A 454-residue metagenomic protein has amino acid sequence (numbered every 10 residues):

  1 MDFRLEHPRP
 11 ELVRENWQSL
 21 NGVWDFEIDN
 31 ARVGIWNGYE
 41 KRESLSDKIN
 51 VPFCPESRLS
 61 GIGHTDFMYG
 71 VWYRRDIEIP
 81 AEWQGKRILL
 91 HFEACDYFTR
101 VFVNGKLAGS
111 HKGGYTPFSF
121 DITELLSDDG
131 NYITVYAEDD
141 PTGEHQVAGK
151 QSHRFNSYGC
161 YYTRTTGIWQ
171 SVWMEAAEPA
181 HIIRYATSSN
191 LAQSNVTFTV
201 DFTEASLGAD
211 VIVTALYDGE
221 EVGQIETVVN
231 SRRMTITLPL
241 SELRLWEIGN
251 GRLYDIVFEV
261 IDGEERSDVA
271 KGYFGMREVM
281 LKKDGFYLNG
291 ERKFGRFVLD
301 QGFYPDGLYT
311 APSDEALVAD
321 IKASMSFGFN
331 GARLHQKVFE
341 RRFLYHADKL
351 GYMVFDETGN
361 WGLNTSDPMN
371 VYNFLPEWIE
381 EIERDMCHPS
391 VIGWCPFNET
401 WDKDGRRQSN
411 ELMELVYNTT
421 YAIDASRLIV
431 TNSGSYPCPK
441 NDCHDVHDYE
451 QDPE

Functional and structural regions predicted by a protein language model:
M1-S60, Y136, T142-H145, D218-E220: Accessory carbohydrate-binding/adhesion or oligomerization-edge regions at the termini of glycan-active proteins
E6-E11, E15-N16, D25-A31, G63-H181 (+4 more regions): Accessory beta-strand-rich segments of carbohydrate-active enzymes
W24, G105, V172, Y254 (+4 more regions): Conserved, mostly hydrophobic/aromatic
A108-G109, V222, K293: Short hydrophobic beta-strand segments in globular cytosolic domains
S127-G130, D201-M280: Extended acidic/polar, glycine-enriched regions that form or flank non-catalytic beta-rich accessory modules
A176-S206: Surface beta-strand/loop "capping" patches
Y185-A186, V257-S324: N-terminal carbohydrate-binding accessory modules
A319-K322, G331-E454: Substrate-binding/catalytic cleft of secreted carbohydrate-active enzymes, primarily glycoside hydrolases
